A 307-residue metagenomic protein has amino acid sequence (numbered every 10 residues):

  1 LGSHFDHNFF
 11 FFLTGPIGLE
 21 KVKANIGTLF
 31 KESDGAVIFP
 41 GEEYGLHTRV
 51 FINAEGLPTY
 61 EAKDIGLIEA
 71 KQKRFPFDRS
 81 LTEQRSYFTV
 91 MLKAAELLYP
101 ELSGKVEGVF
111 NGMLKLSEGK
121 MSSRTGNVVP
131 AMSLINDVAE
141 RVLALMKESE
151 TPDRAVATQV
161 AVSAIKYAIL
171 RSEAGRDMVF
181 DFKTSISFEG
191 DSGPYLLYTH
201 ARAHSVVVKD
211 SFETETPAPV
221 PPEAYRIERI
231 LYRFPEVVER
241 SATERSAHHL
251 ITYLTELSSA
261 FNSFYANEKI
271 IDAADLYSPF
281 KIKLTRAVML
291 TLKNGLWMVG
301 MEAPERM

Functional and structural regions predicted by a protein language model:
L1-M307: Non-catalytic interaction-recognition regions
